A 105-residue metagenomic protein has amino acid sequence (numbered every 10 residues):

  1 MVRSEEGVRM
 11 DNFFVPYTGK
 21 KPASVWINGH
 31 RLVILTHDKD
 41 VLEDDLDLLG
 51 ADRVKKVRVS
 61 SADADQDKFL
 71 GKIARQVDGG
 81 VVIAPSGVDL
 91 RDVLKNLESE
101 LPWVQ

Functional and structural regions predicted by a protein language model:
V2-Q105: Conserved NAD+-utilizing ADP-ribose enzyme module
